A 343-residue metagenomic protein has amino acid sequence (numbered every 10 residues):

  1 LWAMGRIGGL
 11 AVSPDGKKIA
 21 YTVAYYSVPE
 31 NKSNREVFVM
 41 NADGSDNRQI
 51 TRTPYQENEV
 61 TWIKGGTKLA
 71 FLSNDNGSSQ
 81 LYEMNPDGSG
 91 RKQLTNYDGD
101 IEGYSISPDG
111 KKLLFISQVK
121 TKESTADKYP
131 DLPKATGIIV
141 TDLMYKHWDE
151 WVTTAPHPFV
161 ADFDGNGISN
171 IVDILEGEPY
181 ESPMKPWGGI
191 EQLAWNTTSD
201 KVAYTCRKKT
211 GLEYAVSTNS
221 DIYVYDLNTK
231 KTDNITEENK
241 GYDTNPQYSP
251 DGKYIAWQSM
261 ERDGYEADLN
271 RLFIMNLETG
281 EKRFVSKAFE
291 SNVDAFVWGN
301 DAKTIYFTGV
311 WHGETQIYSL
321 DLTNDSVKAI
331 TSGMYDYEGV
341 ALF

Functional and structural regions predicted by a protein language model:
M4-I19, P54-L72, R91, D98-L113 (+12 more regions): Conserved beta-propeller blade repeats
T22-G44: Beta-propeller domains
Y25-P29, D75-S78, K120-E123, K209-L212 (+2 more regions): Short glycine/acidic-enriched loop and turn motifs that connect beta-strands
N34-E36, S78-Q80, A155-H157, N219-D221 (+2 more regions): A detector of repeated loop/turn-to-beta-strand junctions in beta-rich toroidal repeat architectures
R35, Q118-G177, T205-D221: Predominantly five- to eight-bladed beta-propeller fold
N41-S45, N85-S89, F163-N166, D226-K230 (+2 more regions): Short loop/turn segments that connect beta-strands within beta-propeller blades
N47-R48, K92, S169-V172, D233 (+2 more regions): A structural motif specific to WD40 beta-propellers
